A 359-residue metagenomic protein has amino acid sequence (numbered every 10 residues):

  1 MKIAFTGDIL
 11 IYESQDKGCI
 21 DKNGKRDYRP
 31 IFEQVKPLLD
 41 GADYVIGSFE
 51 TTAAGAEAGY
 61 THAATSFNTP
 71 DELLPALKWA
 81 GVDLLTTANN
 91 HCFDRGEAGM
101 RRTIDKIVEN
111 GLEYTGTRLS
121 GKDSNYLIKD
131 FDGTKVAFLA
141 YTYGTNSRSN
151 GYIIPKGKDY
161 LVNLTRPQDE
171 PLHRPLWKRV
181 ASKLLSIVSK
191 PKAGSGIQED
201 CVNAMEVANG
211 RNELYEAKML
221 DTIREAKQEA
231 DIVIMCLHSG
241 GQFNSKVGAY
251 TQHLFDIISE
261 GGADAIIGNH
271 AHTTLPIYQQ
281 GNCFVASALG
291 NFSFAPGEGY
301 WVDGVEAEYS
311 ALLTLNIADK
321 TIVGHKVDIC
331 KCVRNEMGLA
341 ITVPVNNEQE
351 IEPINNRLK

Functional and structural regions predicted by a protein language model:
M1-K359: Acidic, metal/ion-coordinating pockets
